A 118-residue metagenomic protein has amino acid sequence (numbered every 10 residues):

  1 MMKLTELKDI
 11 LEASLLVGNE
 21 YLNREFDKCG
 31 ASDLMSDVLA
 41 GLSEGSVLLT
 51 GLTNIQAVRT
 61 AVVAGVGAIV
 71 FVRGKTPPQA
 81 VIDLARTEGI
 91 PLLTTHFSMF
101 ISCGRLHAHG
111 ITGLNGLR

Functional and structural regions predicted by a protein language model:
M1-M2, R118: Short, low-complexity, intrinsically disordered N-terminal peptides in bacterial proteins
K3-T5, D37: C-terminal catalytic "cap/lid" subdomain
A13-N19, G113: Short secondary-structure junctions
L22-R24, K28-V47, L52-R118: Feature captures the catalytic cores and cofactor-binding loops of soluble hydro-lyases/lyases that act on carboxylate
